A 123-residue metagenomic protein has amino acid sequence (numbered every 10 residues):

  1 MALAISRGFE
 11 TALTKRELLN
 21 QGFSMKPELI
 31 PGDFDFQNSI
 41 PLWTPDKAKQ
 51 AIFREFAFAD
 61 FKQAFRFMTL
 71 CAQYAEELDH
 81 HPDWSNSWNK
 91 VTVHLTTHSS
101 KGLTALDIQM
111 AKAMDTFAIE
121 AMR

Functional and structural regions predicted by a protein language model:
A2-R123: Charge-rich alpha-helical segments
